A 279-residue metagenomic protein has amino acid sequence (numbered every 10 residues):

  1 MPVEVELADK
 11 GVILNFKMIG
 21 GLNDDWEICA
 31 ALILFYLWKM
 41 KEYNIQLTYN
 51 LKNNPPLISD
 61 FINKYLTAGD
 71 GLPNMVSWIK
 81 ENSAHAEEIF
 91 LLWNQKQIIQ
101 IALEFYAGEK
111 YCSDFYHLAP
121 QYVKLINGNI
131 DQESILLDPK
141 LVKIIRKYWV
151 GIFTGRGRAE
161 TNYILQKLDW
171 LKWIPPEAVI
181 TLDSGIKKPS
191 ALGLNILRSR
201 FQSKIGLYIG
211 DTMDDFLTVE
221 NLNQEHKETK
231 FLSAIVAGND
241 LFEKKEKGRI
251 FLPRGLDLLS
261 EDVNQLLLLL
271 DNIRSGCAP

Functional and structural regions predicted by a protein language model:
M1-A86: Conserved phosphoryl-transfer catalytic core
P2, K39-M40, V142-K143, D169-K172 (+2 more regions): Alpha-helix termini
W26, R158, N162, A191 (+1 more regions): Short, surface-exposed alpha-helical segments at coil->helix boundaries
A68-L72, S77-A84, E88-Q95, I101-I152 (+2 more regions): Short, acidic loop-to-helix structural element flanking the phosphoryl-transfer center in phosphate-processing enzymes
Y122-E133, G151-L207, M213-K227: Substrate-recognition "cap/lid" segment bordering the active-site pocket of phosphatases
Y208-L258: Acidic, Mg2+-coordinating phosphoryl-transfer loop and its flanking beta/alpha structural elements, shared across
D257-L266: Short acidic-hydrophobic, aromatic-tinged amphipathic segments that line or gate anion-handling sites
L266-G276: Short amphipathic alpha-helix with an adjacent loop that forms part of the alpha/beta core around
